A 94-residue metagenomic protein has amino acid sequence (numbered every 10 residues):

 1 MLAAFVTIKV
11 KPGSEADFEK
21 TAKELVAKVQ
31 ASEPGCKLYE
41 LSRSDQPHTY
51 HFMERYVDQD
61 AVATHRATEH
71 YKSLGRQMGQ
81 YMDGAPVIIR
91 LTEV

Functional and structural regions predicted by a protein language model:
L2, E40-H48, G75-V94: Glycine-rich beta-strand-turn "strand-cap" elements at beta-sheet edges
L2-K9, L38-R66: Short, well-ordered beta-strand segments in beta-rich or mixed alpha/beta enzyme and ligand-binding folds
L2-S32: N-terminal first-folded block
G13, P47, E69, S73: Short alpha-helical
E24, K28-C36, R55-I89: An amphipathic, aromatic/His-enriched active-site/gating alpha helix that lines ligand/cofactor pockets
